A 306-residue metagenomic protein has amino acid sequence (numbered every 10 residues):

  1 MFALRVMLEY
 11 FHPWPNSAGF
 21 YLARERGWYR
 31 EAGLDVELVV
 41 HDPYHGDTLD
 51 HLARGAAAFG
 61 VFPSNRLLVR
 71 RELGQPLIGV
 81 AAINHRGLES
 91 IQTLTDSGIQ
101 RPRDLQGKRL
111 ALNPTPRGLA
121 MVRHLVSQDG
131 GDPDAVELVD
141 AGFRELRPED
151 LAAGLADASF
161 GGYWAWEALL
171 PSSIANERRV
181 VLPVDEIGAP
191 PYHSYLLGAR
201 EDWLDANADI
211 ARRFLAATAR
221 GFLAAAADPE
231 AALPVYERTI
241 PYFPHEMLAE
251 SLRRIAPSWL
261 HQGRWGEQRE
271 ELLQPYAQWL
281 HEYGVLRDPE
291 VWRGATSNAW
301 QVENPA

Functional and structural regions predicted by a protein language model:
M1-F2, A306: Short, low-complexity disordered leader/linker segments with a strong preference for bacterial N-terminal type II
F2-G142, P148-D150, D157-Y163, V181-V184: Short, glycine-/small- and polar/acidic-enriched structural segments that line small-molecule recognition paths
Y10, I83-T93, N176-L204, L215 (+3 more regions): Periplasmic-binding protein-like
W28, A56, Q75, L155-A156 (+3 more regions): Residue-level recognition of short, well-ordered coil/turn positions that link secondary-structure elements
E31-A32, L233-V235, D288-E290: Short, hydrophobic secondary-structure boundary micro-motifs
L146-A152, A156-P241: Pocket-lining segment of extracytoplasmic ligand-binding domains
A206-V285: Secondary-structure end/capping motifs
A277-A306: Conserved C-terminal helix/tail region of periplasmic/extracytoplasmic solute-binding proteins
